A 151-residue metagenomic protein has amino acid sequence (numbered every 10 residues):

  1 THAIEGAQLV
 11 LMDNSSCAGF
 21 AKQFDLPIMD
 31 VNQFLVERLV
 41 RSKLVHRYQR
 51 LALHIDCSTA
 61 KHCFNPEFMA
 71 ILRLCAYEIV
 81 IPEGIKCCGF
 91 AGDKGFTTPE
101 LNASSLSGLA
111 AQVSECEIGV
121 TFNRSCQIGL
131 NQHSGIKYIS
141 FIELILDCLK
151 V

Functional and structural regions predicted by a protein language model:
T1-V151: Iron-sulfur cluster-binding electron-transfer modules in prokaryotic oxidoreductases
